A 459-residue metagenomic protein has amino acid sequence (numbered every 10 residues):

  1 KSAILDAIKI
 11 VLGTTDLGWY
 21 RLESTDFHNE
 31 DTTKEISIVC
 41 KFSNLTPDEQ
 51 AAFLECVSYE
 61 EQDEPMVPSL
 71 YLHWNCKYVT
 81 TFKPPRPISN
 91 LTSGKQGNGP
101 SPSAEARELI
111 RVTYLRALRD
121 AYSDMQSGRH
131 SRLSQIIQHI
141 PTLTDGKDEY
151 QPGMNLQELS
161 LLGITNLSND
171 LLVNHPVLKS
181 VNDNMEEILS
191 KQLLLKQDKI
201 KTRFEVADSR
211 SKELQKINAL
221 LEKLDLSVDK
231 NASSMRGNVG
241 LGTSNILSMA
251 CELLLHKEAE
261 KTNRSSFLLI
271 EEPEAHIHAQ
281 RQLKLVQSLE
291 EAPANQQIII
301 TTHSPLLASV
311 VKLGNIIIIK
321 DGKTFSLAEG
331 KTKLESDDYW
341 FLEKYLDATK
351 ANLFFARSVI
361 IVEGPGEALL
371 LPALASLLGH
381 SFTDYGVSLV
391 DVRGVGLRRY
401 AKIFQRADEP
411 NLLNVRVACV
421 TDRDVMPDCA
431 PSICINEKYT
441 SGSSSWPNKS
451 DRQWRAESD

Functional and structural regions predicted by a protein language model:
K1-G13, L221-A351, V359, A368-L369 (+1 more regions): Switch/communication elements of ASCE P-loop NTPase nucleotide-binding domains
L5-P65: Conserved P-loop NTP-binding catalytic core
G13-K34, K257-N263, K323-T324, T383-V387 (+1 more regions): Flexible phosphate/Mg2+-sensing switch loops adjacent to catalytic phosphate-binding sites
N29-K34, D63-V67, Y78-T80, A104-L109 (+5 more regions): Conserved catalytic network of the ASCE P-loop NTPase/AAA+ motor domain
L45-M154: Electropositive, glycine-dotted interaction segments that contact anionic polymers or phosphate-rich ligands
P47-A51, F82-R86, Y122-Q126, L307-V310 (+3 more regions): Switch/connector loops and helix/strand junctions flanking conserved nucleotide-binding motifs in nucleotide-processing
D124-G128, S134-I270: Extended helical coiled-coil dimerization/tether regions that scaffold and oligomerize large DNA-maintenance assemblies
I317-D459: Acidic, divalent-metal-binding catalytic cores of TOPRIM and closely related two-metal-ion phosphodiester/pyrophosphate
